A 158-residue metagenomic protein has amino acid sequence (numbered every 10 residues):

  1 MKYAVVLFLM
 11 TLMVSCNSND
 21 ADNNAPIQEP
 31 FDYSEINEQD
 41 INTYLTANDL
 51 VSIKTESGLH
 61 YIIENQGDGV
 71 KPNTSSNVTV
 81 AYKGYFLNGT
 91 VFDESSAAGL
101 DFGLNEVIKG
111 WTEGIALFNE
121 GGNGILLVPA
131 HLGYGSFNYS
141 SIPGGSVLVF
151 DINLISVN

Functional and structural regions predicted by a protein language model:
M1-A4: Positively charged n-region of N-terminal signal peptides that target proteins for export
T11-S15: C-terminal motif of bacterial Sec signal peptides marking the signal peptidase cleavage site
C16-N158: Cross-family detector of peptidyl-prolyl cis-trans isomerase
